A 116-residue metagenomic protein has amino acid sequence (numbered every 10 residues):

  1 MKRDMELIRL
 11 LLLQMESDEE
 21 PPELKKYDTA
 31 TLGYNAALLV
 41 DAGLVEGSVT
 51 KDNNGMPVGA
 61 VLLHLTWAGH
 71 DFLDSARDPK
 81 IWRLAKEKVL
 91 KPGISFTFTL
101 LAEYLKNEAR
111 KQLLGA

Functional and structural regions predicted by a protein language model:
M1-E23: Short amphipathic alpha-helical interface segments
R3, L7, L11, T31 (+2 more regions): Residue-level detector of well-ordered alpha-helical segments, enriched for hydrophobic/aromatic packing positions
T31-V45: Basic amphipathic alpha-helical segments that dock to polyanions
S48-T50, N54: Beta-hairpin "wing" of winged helix-turn-helix
M56-V89: Short, amphipathic alpha-helical interaction segments positioned at domain boundaries
A76-A116: Exposed, interaction-prone assembly regions rather than primary DNA-binding/catalytic cores
